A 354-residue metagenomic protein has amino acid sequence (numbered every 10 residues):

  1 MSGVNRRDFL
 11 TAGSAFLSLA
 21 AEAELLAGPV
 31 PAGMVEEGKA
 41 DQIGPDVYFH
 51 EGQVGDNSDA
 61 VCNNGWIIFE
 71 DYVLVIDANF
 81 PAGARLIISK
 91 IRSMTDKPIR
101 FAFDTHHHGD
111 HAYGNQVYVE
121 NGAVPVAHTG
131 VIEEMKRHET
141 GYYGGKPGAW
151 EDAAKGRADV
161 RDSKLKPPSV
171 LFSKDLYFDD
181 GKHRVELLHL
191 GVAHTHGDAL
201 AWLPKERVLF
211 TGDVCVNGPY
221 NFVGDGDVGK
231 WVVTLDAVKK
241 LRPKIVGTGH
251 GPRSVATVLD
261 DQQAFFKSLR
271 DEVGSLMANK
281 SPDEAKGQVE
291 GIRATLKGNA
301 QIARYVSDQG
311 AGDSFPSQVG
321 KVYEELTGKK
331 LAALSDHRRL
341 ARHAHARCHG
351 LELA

Functional and structural regions predicted by a protein language model:
M1-L17: N-terminal secretory signal peptides and thylakoid transit peptides that target proteins across membranes
L10, P282-A354: C-terminal regulatory/interaction regions
A21-H50: C-terminal segment of N-terminal export signals and the immediately downstream linker at the start of the mature
G28-P29, V35, Q42, I132-L190 (+3 more regions): Metallo-beta-lactamase
D41-K90, A199-T211: Conserved beta-strand hairpin/beta-sheet module of binuclear metal-dependent hydrolase folds, prominently
D71-Y72, A82-V126, L241-R242: Active-site metal-binding motif and surrounding structural segment of the metallo-beta-lactamase
I76-A78, R100-H106, V126-H128, L190 (+2 more regions): Active-site neighborhood of phospho(di)ester-bond hydrolases with catalytic His/Asp-centered motifs
W202, V208, K230-Q288: Divalent-metal (often Zn2+) His-rich catalytic cores of metallo-beta-lactamase-fold enzymes
